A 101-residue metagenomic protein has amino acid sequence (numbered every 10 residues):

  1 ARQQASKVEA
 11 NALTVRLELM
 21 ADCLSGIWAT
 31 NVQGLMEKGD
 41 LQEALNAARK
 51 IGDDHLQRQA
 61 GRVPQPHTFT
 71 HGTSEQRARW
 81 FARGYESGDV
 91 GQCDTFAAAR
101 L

Functional and structural regions predicted by a protein language model:
A1-E18: Post-HEXXH active-site segment of zinc metalloproteases
Q4-V8, G34-L35, G39, G72: Surface-exposed, polar/charged faces of alpha-helical domains in mature secreted/periplasmic/lumenal proteins
N11, V15, L35, T68: Charge-dense, low-complexity intrinsically disordered segments
R16, M20-Q57: Short helix/loop segments within enzyme catalytic domains that coordinate or immediately flank catalytic cofactors
G52-L101: Pan-zinc metallopeptidase signature
